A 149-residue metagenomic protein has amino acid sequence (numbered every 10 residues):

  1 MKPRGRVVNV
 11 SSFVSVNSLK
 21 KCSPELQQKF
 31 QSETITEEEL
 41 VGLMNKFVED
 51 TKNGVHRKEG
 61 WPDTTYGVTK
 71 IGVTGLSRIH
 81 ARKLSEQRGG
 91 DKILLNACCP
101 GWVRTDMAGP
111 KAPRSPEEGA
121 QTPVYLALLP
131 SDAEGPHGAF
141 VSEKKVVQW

Functional and structural regions predicted by a protein language model:
K2-G90, C99-P100, P110: Catalytic loop of short-chain dehydrogenase/reductase
I93-L94: Low-complexity, glycine/alanine/valine/leucine- and proline-rich hydrophobic stretches
A97-T105, G109-W149: C-terminal helical subdomain
